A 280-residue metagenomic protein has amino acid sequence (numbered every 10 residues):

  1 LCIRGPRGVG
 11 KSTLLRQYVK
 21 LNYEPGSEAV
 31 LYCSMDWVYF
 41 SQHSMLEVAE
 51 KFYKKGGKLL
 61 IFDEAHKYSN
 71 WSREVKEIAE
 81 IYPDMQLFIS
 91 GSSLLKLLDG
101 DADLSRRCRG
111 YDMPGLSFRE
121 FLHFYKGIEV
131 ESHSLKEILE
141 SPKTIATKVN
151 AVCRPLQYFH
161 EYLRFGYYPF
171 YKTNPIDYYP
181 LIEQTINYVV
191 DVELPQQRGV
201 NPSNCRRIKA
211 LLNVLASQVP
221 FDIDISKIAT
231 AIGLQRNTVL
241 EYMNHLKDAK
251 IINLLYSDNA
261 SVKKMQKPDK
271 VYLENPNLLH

Functional and structural regions predicted by a protein language model:
I3: Hydrophobic anchor at the beta1->P-loop junction of P-loop NTPases
R7-G8: Walker A (P-loop) phosphate-binding loop of P-loop NTPases
K11-S12: Conserved lysine of the Walker
S27-L59: Short glycine-rich substrate-engagement loop in P-loop NTPases that contacts/grips substrate
Y53-W71, D224: Conserved P-loop NTPase "ATPase switch" module shared by AAA+ and STAND
I61, Q86-S92, D112: Structural recognition of the conserved hydrophobic beta-strand(s) that form the central parallel beta-sheet of P-loop
G100-L212, A216: Interdomain motor-coupling "hinge/lid" segment immediately C-terminal to the ATP-binding subdomain of NTP-driven enzymes
K172-H280: Accessory nucleic acid-recognition modules appended to NTPase machines
